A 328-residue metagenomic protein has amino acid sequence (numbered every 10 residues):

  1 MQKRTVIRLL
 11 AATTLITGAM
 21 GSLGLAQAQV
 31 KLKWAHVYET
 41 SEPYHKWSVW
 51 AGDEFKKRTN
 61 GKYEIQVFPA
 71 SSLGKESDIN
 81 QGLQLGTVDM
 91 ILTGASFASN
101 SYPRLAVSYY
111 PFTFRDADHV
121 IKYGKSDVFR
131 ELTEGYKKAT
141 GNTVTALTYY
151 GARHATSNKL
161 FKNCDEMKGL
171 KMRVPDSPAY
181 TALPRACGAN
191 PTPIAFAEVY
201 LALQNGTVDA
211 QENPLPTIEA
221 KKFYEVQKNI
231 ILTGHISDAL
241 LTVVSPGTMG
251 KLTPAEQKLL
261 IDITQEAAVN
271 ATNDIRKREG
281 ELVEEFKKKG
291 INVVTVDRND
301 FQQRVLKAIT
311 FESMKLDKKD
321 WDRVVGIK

Functional and structural regions predicted by a protein language model:
M1-T13, T17-M20: Twin-arginine (Tat) signal peptide motif
R4-T5, A12, Q27-H119, V128 (+1 more regions): N-terminal secretory/targeting leader peptides
L23-L25: Hydrophobic/aromatic hotspots within intrinsically disordered, low-complexity regions
